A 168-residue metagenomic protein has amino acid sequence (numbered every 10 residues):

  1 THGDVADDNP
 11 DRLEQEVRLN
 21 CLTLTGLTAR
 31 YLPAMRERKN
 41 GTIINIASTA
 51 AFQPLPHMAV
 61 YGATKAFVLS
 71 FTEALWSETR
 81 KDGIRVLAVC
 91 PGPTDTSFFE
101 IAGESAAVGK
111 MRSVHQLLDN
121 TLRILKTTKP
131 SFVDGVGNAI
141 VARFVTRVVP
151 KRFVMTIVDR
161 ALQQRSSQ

Functional and structural regions predicted by a protein language model:
T1-E14, H57: Conserved mid-core segment of classical short-chain dehydrogenase/reductases
T28, T64: Active-site helix of classical SDR
R30-K39: A short helix-coil junction within the Rossmann-fold of NAD(P)-dependent oxidoreductases
S48: Residue(s) in the substrate-gating loop at a strand-loop-helix junction that position the organic substrate next
Q53, A74-R85: Active-site-adjacent segment of SDR/Rossmann-fold oxidoreductases
A88, A106-A142: C-terminal helical subdomain
P91-I101, S105: Short, flexible catalytic-loop segment of classical short-chain dehydrogenase/reductase
